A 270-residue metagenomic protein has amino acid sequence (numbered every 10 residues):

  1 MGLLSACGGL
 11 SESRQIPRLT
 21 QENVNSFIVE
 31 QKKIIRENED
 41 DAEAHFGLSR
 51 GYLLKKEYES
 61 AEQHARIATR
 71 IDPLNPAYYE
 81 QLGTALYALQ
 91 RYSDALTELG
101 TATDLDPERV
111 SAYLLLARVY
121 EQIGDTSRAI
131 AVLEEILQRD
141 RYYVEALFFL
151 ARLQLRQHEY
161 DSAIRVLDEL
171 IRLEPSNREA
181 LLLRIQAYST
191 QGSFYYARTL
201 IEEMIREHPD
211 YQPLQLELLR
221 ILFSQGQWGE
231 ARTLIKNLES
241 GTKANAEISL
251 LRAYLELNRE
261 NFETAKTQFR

Functional and structural regions predicted by a protein language model:
A6-R66, R70: N-terminal leader/linker segments that initiate helical-solenoid repeat arrays
K33-I34, I67-A68, T101-A102, E135-I136 (+3 more regions): Canonical positions in the second alpha-helix
E37, I71, L105, R139-D140 (+3 more regions): Structural marker of alpha-solenoid helical repeat scaffolds
L54, A88-L89, Q122-I123, R156-Q157 (+4 more regions): Register position in tetratricopeptide repeats
